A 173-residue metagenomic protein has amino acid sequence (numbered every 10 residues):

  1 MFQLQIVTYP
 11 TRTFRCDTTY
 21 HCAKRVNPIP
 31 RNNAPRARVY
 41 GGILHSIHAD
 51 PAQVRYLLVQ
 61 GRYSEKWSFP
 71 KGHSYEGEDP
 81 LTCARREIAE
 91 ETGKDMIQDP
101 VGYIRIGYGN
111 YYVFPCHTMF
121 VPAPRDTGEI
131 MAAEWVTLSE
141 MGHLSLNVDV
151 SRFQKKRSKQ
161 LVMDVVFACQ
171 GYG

Functional and structural regions predicted by a protein language model:
F2-G41, I47-A49: Acidic, metal-coordinating catalytic segment for phosphate/diphosphate chemistry, firing primarily on the Nudix
V7-F14, G61, D99, I106: Acidic surface patches and DE-rich sequence motifs
A23, G42, Y112-C116: Short beta-strand element of the conserved SAM-dependent methyltransferase core
I29-R38, S46, G61-R62, K66 (+4 more regions): Catalytic phosphate/metal-binding cores of nucleic-acid and nucleotide-processing enzymes, i.e., regions that mediate
L44-S46, Q60, P115-C116, T137: Residue-level signal for short segments within beta-strands and strand-turn junctions of well-structured beta-sheet
P51, E65, G142: Flexible, glycine-rich phosphate/dinucleotide-binding loops and adjacent beta-alpha linkers at cofactor/substrate
V54-L57: Short aromatic-glycine-enriched beta-strand elements
G72-L161, V165-G173: Unchanged
